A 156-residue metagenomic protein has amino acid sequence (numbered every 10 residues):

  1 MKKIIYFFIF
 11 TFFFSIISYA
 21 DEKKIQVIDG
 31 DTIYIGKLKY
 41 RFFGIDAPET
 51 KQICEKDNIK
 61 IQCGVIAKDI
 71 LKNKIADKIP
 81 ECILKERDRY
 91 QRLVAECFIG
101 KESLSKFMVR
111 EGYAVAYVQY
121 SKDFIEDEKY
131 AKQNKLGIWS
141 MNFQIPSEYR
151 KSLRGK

Functional and structural regions predicted by a protein language model:
K2-K156: Small beta-barrel nucleic-acid-binding modules, primarily SNase/OB-fold domains and secondarily Tudor-like barrels
